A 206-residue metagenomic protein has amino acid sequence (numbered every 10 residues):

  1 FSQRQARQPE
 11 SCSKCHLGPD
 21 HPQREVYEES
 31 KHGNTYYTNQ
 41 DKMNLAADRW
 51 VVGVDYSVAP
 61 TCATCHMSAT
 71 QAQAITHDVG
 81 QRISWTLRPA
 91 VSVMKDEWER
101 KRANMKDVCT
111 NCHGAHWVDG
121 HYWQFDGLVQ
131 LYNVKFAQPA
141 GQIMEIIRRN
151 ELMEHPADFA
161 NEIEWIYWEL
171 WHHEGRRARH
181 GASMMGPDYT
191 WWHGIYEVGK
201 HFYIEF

Functional and structural regions predicted by a protein language model:
F1-F206: Primarily the internal scaffold of c-type cytochrome electron-transfer domains, especially repeated/multiheme c-type
